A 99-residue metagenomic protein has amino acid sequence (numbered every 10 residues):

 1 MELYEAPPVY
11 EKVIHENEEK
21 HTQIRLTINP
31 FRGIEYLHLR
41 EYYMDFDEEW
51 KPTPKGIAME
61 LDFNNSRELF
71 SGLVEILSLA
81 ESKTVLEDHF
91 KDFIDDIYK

Functional and structural regions predicted by a protein language model:
M1-E19: Negatively charged, low-complexity tracts enriched in Asp/Glu with abundant Ser/Thr
E2, P8, I34, R40-E41 (+1 more regions): Intrinsically disordered, low-complexity segments enriched in small/polar residues
E16, G33, M59-L61: Generic structural "secondary-structure junction" signal
K20-I24: Charged, amphipathic alpha-helical segments
R25-I57: A short, structured beta-strand/loop element
K55-K99: Mixed-charge, Lys/Arg-enriched low-complexity segments
